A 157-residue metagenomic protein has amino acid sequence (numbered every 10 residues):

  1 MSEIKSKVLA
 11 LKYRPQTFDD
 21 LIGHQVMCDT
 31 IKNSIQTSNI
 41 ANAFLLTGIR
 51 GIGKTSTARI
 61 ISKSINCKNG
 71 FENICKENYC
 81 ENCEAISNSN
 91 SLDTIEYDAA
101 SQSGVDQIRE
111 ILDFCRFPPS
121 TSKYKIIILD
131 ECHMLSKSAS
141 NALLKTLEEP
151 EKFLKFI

Functional and structural regions predicted by a protein language model:
M1-I157: P-loop/Walker A NTP-binding region and its immediately flanking N-terminal helices in P-loop NTPase folds
